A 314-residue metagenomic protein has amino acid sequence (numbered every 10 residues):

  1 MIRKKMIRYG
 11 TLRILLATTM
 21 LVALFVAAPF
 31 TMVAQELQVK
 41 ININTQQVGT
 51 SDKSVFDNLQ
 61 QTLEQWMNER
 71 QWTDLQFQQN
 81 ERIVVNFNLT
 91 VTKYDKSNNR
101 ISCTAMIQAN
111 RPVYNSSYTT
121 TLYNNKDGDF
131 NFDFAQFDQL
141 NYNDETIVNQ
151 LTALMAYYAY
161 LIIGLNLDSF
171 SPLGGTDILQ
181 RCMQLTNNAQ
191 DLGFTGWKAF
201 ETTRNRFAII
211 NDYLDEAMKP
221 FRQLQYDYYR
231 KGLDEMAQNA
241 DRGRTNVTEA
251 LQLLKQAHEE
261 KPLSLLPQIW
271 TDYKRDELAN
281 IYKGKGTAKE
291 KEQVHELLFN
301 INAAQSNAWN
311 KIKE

Functional and structural regions predicted by a protein language model:
M1-R13: N-terminal secretory signal peptides that target proteins for export/translocation
R13-T31: Bacterial N-terminal signal peptides
Q35-S102, V113-N115: Start-of-domain marker
N42, Y229-E314: A cross-kingdom marker for long, charged
E64-W72, G164-D168, A279, K283: Sec-exported extracytoplasmic/periplasmic mature domains
N99-A208: Acidic/His-rich structured neighborhood in mature extracellular/periplasmic domains
G174-L263, P267: Flexible, glycine-rich surface segments
